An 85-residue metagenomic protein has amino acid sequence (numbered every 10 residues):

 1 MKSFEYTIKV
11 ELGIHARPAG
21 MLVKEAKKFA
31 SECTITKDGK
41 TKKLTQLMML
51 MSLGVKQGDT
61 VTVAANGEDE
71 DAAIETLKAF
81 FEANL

Functional and structural regions predicted by a protein language model:
M1-E5, T60-T62: Intrinsic-disorder/low-complexity, polar/charged segments enriched in Ser/Thr/Lys/Arg/Asp/Glu/Gln
M1-K2, V23-S31, I74-E75, N84: Short charge-dense sequence patches
T7-L44, M48-Q57: Compact, glycine-rich, soluble single-domain proteins
S52-L85: C-terminal structural segments of small proteins and small subunits
